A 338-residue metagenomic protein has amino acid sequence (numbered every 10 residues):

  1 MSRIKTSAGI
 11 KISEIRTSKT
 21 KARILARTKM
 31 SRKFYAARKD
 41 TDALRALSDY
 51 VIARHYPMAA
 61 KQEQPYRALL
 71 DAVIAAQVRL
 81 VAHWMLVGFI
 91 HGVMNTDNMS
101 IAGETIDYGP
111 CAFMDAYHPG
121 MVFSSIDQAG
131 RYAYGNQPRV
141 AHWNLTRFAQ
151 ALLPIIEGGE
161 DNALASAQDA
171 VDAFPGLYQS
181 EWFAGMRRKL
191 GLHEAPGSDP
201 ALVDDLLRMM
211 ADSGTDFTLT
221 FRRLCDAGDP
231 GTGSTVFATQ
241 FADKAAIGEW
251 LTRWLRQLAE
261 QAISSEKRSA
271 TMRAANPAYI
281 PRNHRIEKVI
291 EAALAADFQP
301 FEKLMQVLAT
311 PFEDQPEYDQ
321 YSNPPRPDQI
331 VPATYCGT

Functional and structural regions predicted by a protein language model:
M1-T28: N-terminal low-complexity segments that are often proline-rich with Ser/Thr-Pro
K19, A26-H91, A102-A201: ATP-dependent phospho-/nucleotidyl transfer catalytic cores
T28, Q128-T338: Regulatory N- and C-terminal appendages and interdomain linkers associated with kinase/kinase-like NTP transferase
M94-M99: Hydrophobic residue at the +6 position relative to the catalytic HRD Asp in the kinase catalytic loop
